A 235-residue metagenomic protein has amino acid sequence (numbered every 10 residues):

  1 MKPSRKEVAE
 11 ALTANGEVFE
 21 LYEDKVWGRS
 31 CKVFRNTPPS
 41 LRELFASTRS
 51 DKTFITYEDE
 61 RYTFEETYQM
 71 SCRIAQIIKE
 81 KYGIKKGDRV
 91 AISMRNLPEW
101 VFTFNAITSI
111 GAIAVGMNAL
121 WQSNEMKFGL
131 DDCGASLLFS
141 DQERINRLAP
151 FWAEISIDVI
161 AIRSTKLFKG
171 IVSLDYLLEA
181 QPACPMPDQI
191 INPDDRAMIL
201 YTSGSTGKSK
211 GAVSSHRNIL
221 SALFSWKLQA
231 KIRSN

Functional and structural regions predicted by a protein language model:
M1-E10, A14, S109-L178, I191: Structural core segment of the AMP-binding/adenylate-forming
K2-G16, K32-F54, Q69: A short N-terminal helical cap/helix-turn-helix that marks the beginning of AMP-binding/adenylate-forming
V18-K25, L41-T63, K169: AMP-dependent adenylate-forming
V33-P39, D51-K85, R89-N105, Q122-K127 (+1 more regions): Conserved AMP-binding/adenylate-forming core of the ANL superfamily
L44-F45, I55, T67, S71 (+8 more regions): Adenylate-forming
T63-E65, A197-F224: Conserved AMP-binding A3 loop
Y68-Q76, A212-R233: Conserved structural elements of the adenylate-forming
P182-Y201, K208, K231-N235: Conserved pre-ATP/AMP-binding loop-to-beta segment of ANL
